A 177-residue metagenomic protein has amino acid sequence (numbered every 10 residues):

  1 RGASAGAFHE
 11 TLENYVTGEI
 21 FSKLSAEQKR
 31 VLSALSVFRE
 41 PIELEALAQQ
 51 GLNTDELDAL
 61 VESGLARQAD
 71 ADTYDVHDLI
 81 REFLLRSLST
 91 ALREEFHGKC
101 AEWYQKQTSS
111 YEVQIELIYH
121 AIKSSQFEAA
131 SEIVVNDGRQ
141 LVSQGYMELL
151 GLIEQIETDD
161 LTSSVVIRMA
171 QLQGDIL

Functional and structural regions predicted by a protein language model:
R1-T11: Amphipathic helix/helix-loop-helix segment enriched in hydrophobic residues with interspersed Lys/Arg and occasional
G2-A3, L47-D55, A130-V134: Short alpha-helical "patches" and their helix-cap loops
F8, S25-A26, S89-T90, E157-T158: Residues that cap or delimit alpha-helices
H9-N14, S110-Y111: A conditional alpha-helix N-cap/helix-loop micro-motif detector
N14-S87, E95-G98: C-terminal boundary/linker of central alpha/beta nucleotide-binding cores
S87-L88, M169: C-terminal active-site-capping segments
R93-L177: Extended alpha-helical scaffolding segments used for macromolecular assembly and cargo binding
